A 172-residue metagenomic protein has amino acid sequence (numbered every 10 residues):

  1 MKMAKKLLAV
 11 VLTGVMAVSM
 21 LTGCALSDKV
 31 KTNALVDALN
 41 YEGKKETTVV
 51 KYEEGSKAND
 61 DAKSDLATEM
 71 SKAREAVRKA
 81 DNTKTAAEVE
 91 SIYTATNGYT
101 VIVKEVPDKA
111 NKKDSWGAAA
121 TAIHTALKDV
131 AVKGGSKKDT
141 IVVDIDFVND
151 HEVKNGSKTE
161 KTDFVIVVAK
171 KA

Functional and structural regions predicted by a protein language model:
M1-L8: Bacterial Sec-dependent N-terminal signal peptides
K2, V15, V30-N33: Short, low-structural-confidence N-terminal segments
A9-T13: Internal alpha-helical transmembrane segments of multi-pass membrane proteins, especially GPCRs
A17-L21: Bacterial Sec-type N-terminal signal peptides, specifically the leucine/valine-rich hydrophobic h-region
S27-Y93: Short, well-ordered surface patches within globular domains
S91-A172: A well-ordered secondary-structure block
